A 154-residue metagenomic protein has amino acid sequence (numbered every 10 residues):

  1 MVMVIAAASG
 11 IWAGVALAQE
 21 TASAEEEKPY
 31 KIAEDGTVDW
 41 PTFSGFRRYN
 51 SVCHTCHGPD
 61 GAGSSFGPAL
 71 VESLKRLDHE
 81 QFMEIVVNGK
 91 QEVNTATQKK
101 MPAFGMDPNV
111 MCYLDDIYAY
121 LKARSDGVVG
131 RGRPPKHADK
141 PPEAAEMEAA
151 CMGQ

Functional and structural regions predicted by a protein language model:
V2-G10: Bacterial N-terminal signal peptides
I11-A18: Sec/Tat signal peptide C-region and signal peptidase I cleavage site
A22-I32, R47, A96-Q154: Flexible coil segments in periplasmic/lumen-exposed cytochrome c-class electron-transfer proteins
G36, T42, G58-N88, A103-D107: Gly/Gly-Pro-rich "capping" loops immediately C-terminal to redox-active cysteine motifs in periplasmic/lumenal
F43-N50: Local sequence-structure signature of Cys/Sec-based thiol-disulfide redox active-site neighborhoods
H54-H57, A150-M152: Sequence contexts marking disulfide-bonded cysteines in secreted/extracellular proteins
H57, V87-K90, L121-S125: Protein kinase-like catalytic domain
